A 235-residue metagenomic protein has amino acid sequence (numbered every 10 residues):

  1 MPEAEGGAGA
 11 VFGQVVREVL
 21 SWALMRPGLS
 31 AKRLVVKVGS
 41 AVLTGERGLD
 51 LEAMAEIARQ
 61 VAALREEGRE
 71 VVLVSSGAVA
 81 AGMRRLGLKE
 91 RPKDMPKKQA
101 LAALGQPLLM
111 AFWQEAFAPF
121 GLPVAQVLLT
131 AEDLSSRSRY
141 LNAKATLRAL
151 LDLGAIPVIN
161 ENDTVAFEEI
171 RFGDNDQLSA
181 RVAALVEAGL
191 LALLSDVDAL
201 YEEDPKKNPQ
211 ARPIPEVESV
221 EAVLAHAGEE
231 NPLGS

Functional and structural regions predicted by a protein language model:
V19-S235: Nucleotide/pyrophosphate-binding catalytic subdomain
